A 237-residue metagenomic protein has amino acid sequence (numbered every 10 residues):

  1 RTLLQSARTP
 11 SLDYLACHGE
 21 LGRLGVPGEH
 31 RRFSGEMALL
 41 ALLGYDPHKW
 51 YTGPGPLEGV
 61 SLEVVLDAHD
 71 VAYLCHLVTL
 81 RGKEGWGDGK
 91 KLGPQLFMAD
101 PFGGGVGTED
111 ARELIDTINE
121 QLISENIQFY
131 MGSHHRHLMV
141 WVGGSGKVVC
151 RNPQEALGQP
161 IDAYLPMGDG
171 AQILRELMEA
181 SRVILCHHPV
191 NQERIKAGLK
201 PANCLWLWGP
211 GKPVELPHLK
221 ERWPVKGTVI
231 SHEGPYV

Functional and structural regions predicted by a protein language model:
R1-N119: Active-site nucleophile/metal-coordination loop of metallo-enzymes that catalyze phosphate/sulfate and related
T2, L92-E109, P160-R175, S181 (+1 more regions): Flexible, glycine/proline-enriched loop segments at strand-loop-helix junctions that form or flank small-ligand binding
L24-E29, I127-R136, W208: Acidic carboxylate-rich catalytic motifs and surrounding loops in phosphoryl-/glycosyl-chemistry enzymes
C75-V78, H137-M139, L205: Short beta-strand scaffold segments in enzyme catalytic cores
T79-G85, W141-G146, G209: Short acidic-glycine loop/turn motifs at beta-strand connectors
D110-I127, A163-P189: Internal alpha/beta scaffold segment
R112, D116-G158: Aromatic- and glycine-enriched pocket-lining scaffold segments that form the walls of small-molecule binding clefts
W141-G143, R151-Q154, M167-I173, E179 (+1 more regions): Terminal, contiguous helix-loop blocks that mediate binding/assembly
